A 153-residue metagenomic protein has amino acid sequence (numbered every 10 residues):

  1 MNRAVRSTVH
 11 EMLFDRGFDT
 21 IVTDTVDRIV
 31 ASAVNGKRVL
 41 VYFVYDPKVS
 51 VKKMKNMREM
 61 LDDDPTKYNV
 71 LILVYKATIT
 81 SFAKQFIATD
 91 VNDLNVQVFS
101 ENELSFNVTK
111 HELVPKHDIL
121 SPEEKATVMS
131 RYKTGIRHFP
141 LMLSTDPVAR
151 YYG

Functional and structural regions predicted by a protein language model:
M1-Y68, S81-I87: Helix-rich terminal scaffold detector
T25, E101-E103, L141: Proline- and acidic/polar-enriched loop/turn elements at helix boundaries
R28-A33, V108-H111, R150: Short, solvent-exposed polar/charged micro-motifs at secondary-structure junctions
Y68-K76: Acidic beta-strand-to-loop metal/phosphate-binding motif
Y75-I79, E103-L104: Short beta-alpha junction loops
A83-R131: Extended boundary segments
R131-G153: A conserved acidic, glycine/proline-rich C-terminal tail/linker
